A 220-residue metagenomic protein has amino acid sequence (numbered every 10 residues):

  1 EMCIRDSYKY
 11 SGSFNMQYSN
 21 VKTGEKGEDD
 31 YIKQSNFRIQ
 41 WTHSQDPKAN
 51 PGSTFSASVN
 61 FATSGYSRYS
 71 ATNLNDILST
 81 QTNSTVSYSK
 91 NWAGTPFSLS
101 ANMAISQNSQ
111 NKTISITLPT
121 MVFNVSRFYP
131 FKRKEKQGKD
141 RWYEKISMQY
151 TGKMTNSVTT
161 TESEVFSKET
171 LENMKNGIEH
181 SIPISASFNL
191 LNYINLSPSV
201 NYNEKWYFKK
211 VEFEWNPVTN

Functional and structural regions predicted by a protein language model:
E1, R5-N220: Outer-membrane beta-barrel proteins and related beta-barrel translocases across Gram-negative bacteria
